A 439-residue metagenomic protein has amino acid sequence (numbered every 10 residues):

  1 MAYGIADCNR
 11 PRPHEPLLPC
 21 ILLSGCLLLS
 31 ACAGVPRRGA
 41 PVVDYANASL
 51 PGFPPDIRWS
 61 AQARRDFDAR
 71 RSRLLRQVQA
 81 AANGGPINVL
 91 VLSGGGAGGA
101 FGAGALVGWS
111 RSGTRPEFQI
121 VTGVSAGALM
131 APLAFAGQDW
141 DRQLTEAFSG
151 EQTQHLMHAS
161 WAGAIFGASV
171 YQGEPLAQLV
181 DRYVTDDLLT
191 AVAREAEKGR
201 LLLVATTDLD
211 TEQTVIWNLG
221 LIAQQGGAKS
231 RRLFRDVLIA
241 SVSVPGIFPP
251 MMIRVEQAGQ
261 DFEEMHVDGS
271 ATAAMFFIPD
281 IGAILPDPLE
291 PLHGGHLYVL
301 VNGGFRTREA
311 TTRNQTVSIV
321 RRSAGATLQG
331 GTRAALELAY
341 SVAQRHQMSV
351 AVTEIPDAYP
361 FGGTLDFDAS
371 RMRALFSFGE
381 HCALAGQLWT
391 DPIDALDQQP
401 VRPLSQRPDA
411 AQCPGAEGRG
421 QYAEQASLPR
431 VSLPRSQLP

Functional and structural regions predicted by a protein language model:
Y3-I21: Bacterial N-terminal signal peptides that target proteins for export
L22-L23, L27: Hydrophobic helical h-region of N-terminal Sec-dependent signal peptides in bacterial secretory/periplasmic proteins
L29-A31: C-terminal motif of bacterial Sec signal peptides marking the signal peptidase cleavage site
A33-I120, F135-P439: Patatin-like phospholipase
T122-G123, G127: Gly/Ala-rich beta-loop-alpha elbow adjacent to hydrolase catalytic centers
